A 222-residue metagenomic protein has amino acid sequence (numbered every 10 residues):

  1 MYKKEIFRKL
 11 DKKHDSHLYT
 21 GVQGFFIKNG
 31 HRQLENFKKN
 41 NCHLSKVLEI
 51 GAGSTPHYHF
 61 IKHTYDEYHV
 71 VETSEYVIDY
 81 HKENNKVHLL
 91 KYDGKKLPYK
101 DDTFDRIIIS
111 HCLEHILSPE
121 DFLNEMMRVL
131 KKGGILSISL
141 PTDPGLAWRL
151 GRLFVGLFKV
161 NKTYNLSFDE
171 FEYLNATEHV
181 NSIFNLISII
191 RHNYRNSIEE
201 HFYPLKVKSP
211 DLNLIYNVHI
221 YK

Functional and structural regions predicted by a protein language model:
M1-N41: Conserved class I S-adenosyl-L-methionine
E5-R8, S16-F25, L117-M127, K131 (+1 more regions): S-adenosyl-L-methionine-dependent methyltransferase catalytic module, highlighting the catalytic core
H43-G53: Conserved class I S-adenosyl-L-methionine
K46, D66-E67, I135: Residues at the starts of beta-strands that form the adenosine-phosphate
G53-K96: Class I SAM-dependent methyltransferase SAM/SAH-binding core
K95-I107: A short acidic, Gly/Pro-enriched loop at the edge of an enzyme's catalytic core that lines a small-molecule cofactor
R106-L117: A short SAM/SAH-binding and catalytic strip from SAM-dependent methyltransferases
